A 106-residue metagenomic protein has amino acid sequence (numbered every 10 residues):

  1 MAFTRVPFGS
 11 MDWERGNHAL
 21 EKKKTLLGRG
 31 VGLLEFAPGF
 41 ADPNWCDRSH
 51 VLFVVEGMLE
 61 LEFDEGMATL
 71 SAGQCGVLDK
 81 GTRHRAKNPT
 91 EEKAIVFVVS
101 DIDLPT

Functional and structural regions predicted by a protein language model:
M1-L34: A short, N-terminal "cap"/entry segment at the start of jelly-roll beta-barrel domains of the cupin/DSBH fold
L27, E62-G66: Short strand-coil-strand connectors
L27-C46, K80: Conserved short histidine dyad/triad with adjacent acidic residue
L33-E35, F53, N88: Conserved hydrophobic "DFG−1" position in protein kinase catalytic cores
A41-C46, F63, K87-P89: Short histidine-centered beta-strand/loop micro-motifs that create catalytic or ligand/metal-coordination sites
W45-L61: Short, conserved beta-strand element in jelly-roll/cupin
E65-K80: Short acidic-glycine-tyrosine-enriched beta hairpin
K80-P105: Ligand-binding loop in jelly-roll beta-barrel domains
